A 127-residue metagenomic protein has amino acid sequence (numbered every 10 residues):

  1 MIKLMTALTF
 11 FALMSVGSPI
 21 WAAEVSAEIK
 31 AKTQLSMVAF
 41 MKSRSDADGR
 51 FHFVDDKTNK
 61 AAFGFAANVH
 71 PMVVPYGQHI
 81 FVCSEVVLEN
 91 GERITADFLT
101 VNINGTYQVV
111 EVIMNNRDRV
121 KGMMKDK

Functional and structural regions predicted by a protein language model:
T6-V16: Bacterial N-terminal signal peptides
V16-A22: Sec/Tat signal peptide C-region and signal peptidase I cleavage site
A22-P75: N-terminal secretory signal peptides
A23-L35, T106-K127: C-terminal partner/receptor-binding element of secreted or periplasmic proteins
A61-A96: Exposed beta-strand-loop-beta-strand "reactive/processing" segments of non-cytosolic proteins
V87, E92-M114: A short, surface-exposed beta-strand/turn
